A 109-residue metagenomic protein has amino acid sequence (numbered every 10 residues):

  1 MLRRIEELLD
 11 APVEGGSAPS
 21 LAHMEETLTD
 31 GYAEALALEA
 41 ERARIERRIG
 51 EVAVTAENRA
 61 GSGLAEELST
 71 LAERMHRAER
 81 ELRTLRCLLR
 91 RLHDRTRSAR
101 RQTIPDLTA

Functional and structural regions predicted by a protein language model:
L2-T27, S98, Q102, D106: Short, charge-rich amphipathic alpha-helices with coiled-coil/heptad character
E6-D10, E25, E46, G50 (+2 more regions): Generic detector of well-ordered alpha-helical segments enriched in charged/polar residues, highlighting helical
D10-G15, A40-S69: Short E/K-rich amphipathic alpha-helical oligomerization segments
S17-A43: Short, charge/polar-rich alpha-helical segments
A60-R91: Acidic, serine/threonine/proline-rich low-complexity intrinsically disordered regions and the adjacent/embedded
L82-A109: Long amphipathic alpha-helical coiled-coil segments
